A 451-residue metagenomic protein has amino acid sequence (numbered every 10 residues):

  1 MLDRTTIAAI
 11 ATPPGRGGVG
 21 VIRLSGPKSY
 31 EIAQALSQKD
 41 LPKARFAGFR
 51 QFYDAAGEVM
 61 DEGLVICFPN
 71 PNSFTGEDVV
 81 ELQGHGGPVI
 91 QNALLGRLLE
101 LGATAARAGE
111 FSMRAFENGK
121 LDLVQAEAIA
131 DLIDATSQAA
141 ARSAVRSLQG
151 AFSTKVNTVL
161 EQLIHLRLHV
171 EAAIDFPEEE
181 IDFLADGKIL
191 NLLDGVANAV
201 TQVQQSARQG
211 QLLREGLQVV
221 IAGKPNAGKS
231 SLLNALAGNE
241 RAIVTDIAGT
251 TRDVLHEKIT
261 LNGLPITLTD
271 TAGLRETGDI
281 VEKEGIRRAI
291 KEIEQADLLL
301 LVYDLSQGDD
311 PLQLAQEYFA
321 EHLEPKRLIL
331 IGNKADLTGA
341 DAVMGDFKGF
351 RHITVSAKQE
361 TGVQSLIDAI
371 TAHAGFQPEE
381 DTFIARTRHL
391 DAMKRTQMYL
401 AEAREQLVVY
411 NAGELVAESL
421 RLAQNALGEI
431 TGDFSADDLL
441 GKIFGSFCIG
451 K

Functional and structural regions predicted by a protein language model:
M1-R142, R146, G150, L323 (+1 more regions): A glycine-rich (often HGG/GG-containing) alpha/beta subdomain
L2-I10, P14, A141-T260, T277 (+1 more regions): C-terminal-of-GTPase-core extension/linker across diverse P-loop GTPases
R23, L233, D270: Short, acidic/hydrophobic/Gly-rich beta-strand patch recurrent on exposed beta strands that often constitutes part
F49-P69, G249-T277, Q295-L298, V302: Switch I (G2) and immediately adjacent beta-strands of P-loop GTPase domains
R97, E292-Q295, A369: Alpha-helical scaffold elements adjacent to nucleotide-binding pockets in ATP/GTP-utilizing enzyme cores
T104, P265-T267, R351: Conserved beta-strand segments of alpha/beta enzyme cores
G119, N226, D270: Conserved G/P- and acidic residue-centered "switch" motifs that form tight phosphate/ATP-binding loops in soluble
E282-S306: Inter-motif core of Ras-like GTPase G domains
